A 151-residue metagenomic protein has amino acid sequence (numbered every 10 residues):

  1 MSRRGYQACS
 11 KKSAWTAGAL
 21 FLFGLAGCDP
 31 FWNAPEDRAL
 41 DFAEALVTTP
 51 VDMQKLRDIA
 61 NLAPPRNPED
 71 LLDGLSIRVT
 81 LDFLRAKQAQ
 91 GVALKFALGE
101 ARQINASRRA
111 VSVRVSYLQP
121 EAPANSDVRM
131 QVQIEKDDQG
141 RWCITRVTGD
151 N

Functional and structural regions predicted by a protein language model:
M1-A26: Sec-dependent bacterial lipoprotein signal peptides
A26-T48: Short, low-complexity N-terminal intrinsically disordered segments enriched in polar/charged residues
E36-A43, M53, L81, Q131: Extracytoplasmic/secreted envelope proteins and their assembly/folding machinery, especially bacterial periplasmic
M53-A110: Short solvent-exposed beta->alpha transition segments
V92-L94, S107-V113, V128-M130, D138-G140: Envelope-exposed proteins and targeting segments
V111-E121: Short beta-strand segments that buttress and anchor functional surface loops
A124-N151: Short beta-strand edge/turn micro-motifs at domain boundaries
